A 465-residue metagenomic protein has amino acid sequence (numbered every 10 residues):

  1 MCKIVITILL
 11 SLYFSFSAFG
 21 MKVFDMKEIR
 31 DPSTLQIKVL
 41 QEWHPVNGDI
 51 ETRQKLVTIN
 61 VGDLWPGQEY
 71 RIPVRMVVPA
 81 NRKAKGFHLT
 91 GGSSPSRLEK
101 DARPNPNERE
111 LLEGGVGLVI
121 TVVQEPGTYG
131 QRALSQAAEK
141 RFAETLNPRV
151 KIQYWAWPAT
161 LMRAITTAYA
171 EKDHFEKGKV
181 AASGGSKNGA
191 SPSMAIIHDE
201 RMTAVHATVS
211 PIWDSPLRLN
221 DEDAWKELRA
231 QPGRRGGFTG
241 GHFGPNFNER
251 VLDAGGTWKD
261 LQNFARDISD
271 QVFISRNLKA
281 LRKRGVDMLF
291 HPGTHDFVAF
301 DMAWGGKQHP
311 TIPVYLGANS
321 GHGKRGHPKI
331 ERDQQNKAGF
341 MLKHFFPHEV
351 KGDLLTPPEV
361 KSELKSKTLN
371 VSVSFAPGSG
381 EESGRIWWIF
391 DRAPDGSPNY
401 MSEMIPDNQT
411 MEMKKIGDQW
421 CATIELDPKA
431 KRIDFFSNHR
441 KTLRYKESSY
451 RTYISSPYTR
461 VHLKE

Functional and structural regions predicted by a protein language model:
D31-N81, E425: N-terminal cap/lid segment of alpha/beta-hydrolase-fold proteins
P73-M76, A84-P95: Short beta-strand element of the alpha/beta-hydrolase
S94-R103, E108-A159, D214-K226: Cap/lid segment of the alpha/beta-hydrolase catalytic domain
E144-A159, R163-S186: Gly/Ser-rich "nucleophile elbow"/oxyanion-hole loop immediately N-terminal to the catalytic nucleophile in hydrolases
M194-T257, L316-A318: Hydrolase active-site cap/lid region
D253-S320, S366, S374-G384: Serine-hydrolase catalytic core
P310-L342: Histidine-bearing beta->alpha loop at or near hydrolase active sites
K343-W388, Q409-D418, I424: Surface beta-strand/loop "capping" patches
